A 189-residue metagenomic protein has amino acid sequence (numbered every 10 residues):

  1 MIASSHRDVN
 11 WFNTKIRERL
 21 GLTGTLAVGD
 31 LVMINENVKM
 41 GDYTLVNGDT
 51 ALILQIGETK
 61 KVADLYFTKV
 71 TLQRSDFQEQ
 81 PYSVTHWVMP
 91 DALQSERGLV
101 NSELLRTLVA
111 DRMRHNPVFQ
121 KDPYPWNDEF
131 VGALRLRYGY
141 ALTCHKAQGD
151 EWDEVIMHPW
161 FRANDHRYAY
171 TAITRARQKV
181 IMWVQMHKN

Functional and structural regions predicted by a protein language model:
I2-N189: Core RecA-like ATPase module of SF1/SF2 helicases and allied nucleic-acid translocases
